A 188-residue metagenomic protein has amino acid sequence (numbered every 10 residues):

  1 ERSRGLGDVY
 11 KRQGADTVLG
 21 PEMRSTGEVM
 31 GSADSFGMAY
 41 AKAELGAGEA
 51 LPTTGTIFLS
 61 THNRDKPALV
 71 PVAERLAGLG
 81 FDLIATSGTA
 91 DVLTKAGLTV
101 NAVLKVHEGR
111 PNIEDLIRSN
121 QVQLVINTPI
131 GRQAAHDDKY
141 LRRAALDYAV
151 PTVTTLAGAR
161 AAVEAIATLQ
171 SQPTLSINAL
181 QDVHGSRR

Functional and structural regions predicted by a protein language model:
E1-Y10: Single conserved hydrophobic/aromatic residue that forms the stacking wall/gate of nucleotide- or nucleobase-binding
G7-D8, M30, D34-G37, G46-A47 (+5 more regions): Short, glycine-/Ser/Thr-/acidic-enriched flexible segments
Q13-G14, L69-V72, K95-G97, H136-K139 (+1 more regions): Short acidic, glycine/serine/threonine-rich loops at helix termini
D16-I57, D65, L69: Long hydrophobic segments that form regular secondary structure
D16-L19, S25-D34, H62, L79 (+4 more regions): Hydrophobic alpha-helical scaffolding
A33-A47, A77-G80, G97, I166-Q170: Structural signal for hydrophobic packing residues in well-ordered secondary-structure cores of soluble enzyme domains
P52-I126: Conserved structured catalytic cores and adjacent interaction surfaces of nucleotide-binding/hydrolyzing enzymes
L104-K105, I113-R188: Peripheral docking tails and interdomain loops at the edges of cofactor- or intermediate-handling domains
